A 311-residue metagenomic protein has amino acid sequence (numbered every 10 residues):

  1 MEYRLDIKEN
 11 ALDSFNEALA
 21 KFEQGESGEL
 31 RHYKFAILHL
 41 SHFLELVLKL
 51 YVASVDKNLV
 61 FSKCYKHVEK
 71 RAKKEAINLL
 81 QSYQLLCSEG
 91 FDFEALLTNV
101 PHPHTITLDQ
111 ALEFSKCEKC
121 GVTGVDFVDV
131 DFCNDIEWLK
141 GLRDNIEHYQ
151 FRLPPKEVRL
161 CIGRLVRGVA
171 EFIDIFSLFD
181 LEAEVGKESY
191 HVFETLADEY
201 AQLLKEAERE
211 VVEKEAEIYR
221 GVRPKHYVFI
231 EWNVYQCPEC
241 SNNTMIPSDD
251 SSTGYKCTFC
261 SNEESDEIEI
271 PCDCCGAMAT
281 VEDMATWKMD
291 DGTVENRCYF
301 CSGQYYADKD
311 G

Functional and structural regions predicted by a protein language model:
M1-H42, L46, L50-V55, T195-R220 (+1 more regions): Charged alpha-helical initiation segments
Y3-D6, G28-A36, D131-N134, Q150-L153 (+2 more regions): Conserved aromatic-histidine-acidic binding/catalytic patches
K21-E23, S54-L59, C117, V281: Short regulatory "switch" loops immediately downstream of catalytic or recognition motifs within protein catalytic
E23, L48, V52, D56 (+3 more regions): Hydrophobic/aromatic-lined pockets within catalytic cores
V55-Y65, K187: Short, glycine/acidic-rich hinge or "gate" loops at secondary-structure transitions that mediate conformational
K63-I136: Flexible secondary-structure boundary motifs
P103, L108-S177: Internal, hydrophobic cores of structured domains that mediate oligomerization or house catalytic pockets within large
N134, W138, R152-G311: Polyanionic, low-complexity intrinsically disordered segments
